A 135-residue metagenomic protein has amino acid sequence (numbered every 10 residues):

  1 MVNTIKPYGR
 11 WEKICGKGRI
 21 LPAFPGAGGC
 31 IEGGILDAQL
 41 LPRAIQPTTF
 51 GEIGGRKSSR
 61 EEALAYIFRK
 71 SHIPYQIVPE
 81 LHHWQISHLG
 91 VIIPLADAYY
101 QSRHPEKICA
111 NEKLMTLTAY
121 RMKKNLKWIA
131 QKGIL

Functional and structural regions predicted by a protein language model:
M1-D37: Rossmann-like NAD(P)(H) cofactor-binding subdomain of soluble oxidoreductases
K17, D37-L135: Internal alpha-helical scaffold of NAD(P)-dependent oxidoreductase catalytic cores
